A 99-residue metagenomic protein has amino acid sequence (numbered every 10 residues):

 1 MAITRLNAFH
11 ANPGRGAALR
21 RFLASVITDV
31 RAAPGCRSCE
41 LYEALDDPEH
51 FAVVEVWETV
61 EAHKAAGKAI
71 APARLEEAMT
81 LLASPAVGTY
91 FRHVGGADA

Functional and structural regions predicted by a protein language model:
M1-I3, A18, P34-C36: Short, flexible segments with low predicted structural confidence
A2-H10, E40-G67: Short, well-ordered beta-strand segments in beta-rich or mixed alpha/beta enzyme and ligand-binding folds
A2-I3, E40-E49, E76-A99: Glycine-rich beta-strand-turn "strand-cap" elements at beta-sheet edges
H10-A18: Short, surface-exposed ligand-recognition loops at beta-strand->loop->(often short) alpha-helix junctions that present
A17-R21, E49-F51, H63-A65, D98-A99: Short acidic, gly/pro-rich beta-turn/loop elements at beta-sheet edges and active-site/ligand-binding grooves
R21, S25-S38, V56-Y90: An amphipathic, aromatic/His-enriched active-site/gating alpha helix that lines ligand/cofactor pockets
